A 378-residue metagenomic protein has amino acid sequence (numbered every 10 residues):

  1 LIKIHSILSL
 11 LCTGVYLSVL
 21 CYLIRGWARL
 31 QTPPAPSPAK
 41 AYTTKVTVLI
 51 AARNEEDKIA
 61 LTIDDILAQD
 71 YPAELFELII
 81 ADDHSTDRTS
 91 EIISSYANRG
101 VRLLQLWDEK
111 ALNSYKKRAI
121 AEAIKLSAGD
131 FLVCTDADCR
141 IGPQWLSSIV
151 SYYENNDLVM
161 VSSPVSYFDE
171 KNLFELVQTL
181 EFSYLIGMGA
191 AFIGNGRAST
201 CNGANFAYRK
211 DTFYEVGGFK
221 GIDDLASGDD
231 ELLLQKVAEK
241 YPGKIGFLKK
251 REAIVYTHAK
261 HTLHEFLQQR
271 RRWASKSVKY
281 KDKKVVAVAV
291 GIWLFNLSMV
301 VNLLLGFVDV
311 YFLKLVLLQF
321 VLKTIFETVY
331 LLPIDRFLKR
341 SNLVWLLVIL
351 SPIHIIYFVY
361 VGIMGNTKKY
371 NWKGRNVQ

Functional and structural regions predicted by a protein language model:
L1-A41, T179, L331: N-terminal membrane-anchoring/stem segments of glycan-assembly enzymes
T44-T47, E77, L232: Cell-envelope/extracellular polymer assembly enzymes that use nucleotide-activated donors
D64-L75: Short, acidic, metal-binding catalytic loop of nucleotide-sugar glycosyltransferases
D82-E91, D108, C139: A conserved acidic beta->alpha catalytic loop
R88, A137-Y152: Acidic donor-binding/catalytic loop of UDP-sugar-dependent glycosyltransferases, especially processive GT2
L132: Short aromatic/hydrophobic "clamp" motif used to bind/position activated sugar donors
Y153-I186, Y214, K220-V285: Catalytic donor/gating beta->alpha subdomain of glycosyltransferases that bind UDP-sugars
V285-K368: Membrane-embedded multi-pass helical conduit in multi-pass membrane proteins, especially envelope-biosynthetic
